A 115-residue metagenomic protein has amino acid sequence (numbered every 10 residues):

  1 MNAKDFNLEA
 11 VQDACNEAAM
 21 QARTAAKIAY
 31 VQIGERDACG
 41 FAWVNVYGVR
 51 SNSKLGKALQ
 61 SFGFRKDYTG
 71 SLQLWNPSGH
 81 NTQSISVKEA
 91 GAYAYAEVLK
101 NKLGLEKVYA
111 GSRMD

Functional and structural regions predicted by a protein language model:
M1-S61: N-terminal leader/targeting segments
Y30, Y47, Y68, Y93-Y95 (+1 more regions): Sequence-level detector for tyrosine residue identity
D37-C39, D67, L103: A generic structural signal for short, non-catalytic loop/turn and secondary-structure boundary residues
W43-N45, Q73, Y109: Ordered hydrophobic segments in well-structured contexts
L55-S78, V98: Detector for the mature cores of small, proteolytically processed and post-translationally modified peptide effectors
W75-D115: Short, compact, well-ordered microdomains
